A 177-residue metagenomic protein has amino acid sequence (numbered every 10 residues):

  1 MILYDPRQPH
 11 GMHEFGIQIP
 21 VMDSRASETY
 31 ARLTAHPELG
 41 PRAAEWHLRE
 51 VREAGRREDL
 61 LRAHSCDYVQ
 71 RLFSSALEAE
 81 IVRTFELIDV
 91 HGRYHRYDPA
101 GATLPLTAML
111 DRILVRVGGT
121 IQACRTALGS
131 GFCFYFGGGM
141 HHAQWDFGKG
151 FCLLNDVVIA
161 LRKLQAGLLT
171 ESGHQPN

Functional and structural regions predicted by a protein language model:
M1-N177: HDAC/HDAC-like amidohydrolase catalytic core signature
